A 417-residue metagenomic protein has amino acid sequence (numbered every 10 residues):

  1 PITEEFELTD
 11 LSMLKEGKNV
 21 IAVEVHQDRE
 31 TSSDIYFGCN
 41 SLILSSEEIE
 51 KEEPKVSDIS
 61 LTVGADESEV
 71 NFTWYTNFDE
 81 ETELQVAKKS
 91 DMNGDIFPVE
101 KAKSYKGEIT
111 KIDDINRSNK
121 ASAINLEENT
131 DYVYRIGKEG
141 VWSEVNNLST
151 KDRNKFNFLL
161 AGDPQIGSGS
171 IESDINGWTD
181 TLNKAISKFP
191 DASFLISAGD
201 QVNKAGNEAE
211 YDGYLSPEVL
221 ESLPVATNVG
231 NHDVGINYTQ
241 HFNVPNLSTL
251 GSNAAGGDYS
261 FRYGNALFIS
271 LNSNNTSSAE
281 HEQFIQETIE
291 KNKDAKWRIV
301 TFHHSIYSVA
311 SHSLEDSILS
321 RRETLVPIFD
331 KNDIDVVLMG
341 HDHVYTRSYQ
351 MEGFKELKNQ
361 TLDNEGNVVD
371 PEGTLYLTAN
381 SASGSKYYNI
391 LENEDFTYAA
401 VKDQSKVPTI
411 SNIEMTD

Functional and structural regions predicted by a protein language model:
I2-I49: An acidic-aromatic loop/edge-strand motif
S46-G167, K406, N412-D417: Acidic, histidine-bearing metal-coordination/catalytic regions of metal-dependent phosphoesterases
M92-D114, L159-D180, G235, Q240-G251 (+2 more regions): Acidic/histidine-rich helix-loop elements that form or flank divalent-metal/phosphate-binding sites at the catalytic
R117-A123, D131-N147, A209-D294, D316-L319 (+3 more regions): Extended active-site neighborhood of metal-dependent phosphoesterases/phosphodiesterases
L160-G162, F194-D200, K204, P224-N231 (+4 more regions): Active-site neighborhood of phospho(di)ester-bond hydrolases with catalytic His/Asp-centered motifs
I166-S170, V202-N207, N231-N237, S277-A279 (+3 more regions): Active-site environment of divalent metal-dependent phosphoester hydrolases
I175-G235, K331: Core catalytic region of metal-dependent phosphoesterases/phosphodiesterases, especially metallo-beta-lactamase-like
A295-V337, K355: Active-site-proximal segments of metal-dependent phosphoesterases and phosphodiesterases across multiple
